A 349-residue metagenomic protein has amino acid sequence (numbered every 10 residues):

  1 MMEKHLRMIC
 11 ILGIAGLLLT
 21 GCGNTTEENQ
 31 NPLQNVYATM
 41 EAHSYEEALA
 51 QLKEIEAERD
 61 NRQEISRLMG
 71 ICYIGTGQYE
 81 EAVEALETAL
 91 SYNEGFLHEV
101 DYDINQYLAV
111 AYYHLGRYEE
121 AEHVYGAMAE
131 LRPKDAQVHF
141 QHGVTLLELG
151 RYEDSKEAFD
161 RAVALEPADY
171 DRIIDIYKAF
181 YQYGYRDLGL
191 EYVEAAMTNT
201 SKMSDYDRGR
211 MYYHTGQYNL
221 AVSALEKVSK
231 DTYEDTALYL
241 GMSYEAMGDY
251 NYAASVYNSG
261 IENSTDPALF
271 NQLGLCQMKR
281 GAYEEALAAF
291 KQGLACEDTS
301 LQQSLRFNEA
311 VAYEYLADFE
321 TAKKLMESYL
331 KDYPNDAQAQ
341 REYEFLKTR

Functional and structural regions predicted by a protein language model:
G21-E80, E84-E87, S91-G95, Y102-D103 (+1 more regions): N-terminal leader/linker segments that initiate helical-solenoid repeat arrays
N29, Q63-E64, L97-H98, Y102 (+7 more regions): Helix-start (N-cap) detector for alpha-helical repeat units in TPR-like alpha-solenoids, especially tetratricopeptide
E41-A42, G75, H114, E148-L149 (+7 more regions): Register position in tetratricopeptide repeats
E58, Y92, F96, L131 (+6 more regions): Structural marker of alpha-solenoid helical repeat scaffolds
L68, D103-Y107, H114, Q141 (+6 more regions): Canonical tetratricopeptide repeat
